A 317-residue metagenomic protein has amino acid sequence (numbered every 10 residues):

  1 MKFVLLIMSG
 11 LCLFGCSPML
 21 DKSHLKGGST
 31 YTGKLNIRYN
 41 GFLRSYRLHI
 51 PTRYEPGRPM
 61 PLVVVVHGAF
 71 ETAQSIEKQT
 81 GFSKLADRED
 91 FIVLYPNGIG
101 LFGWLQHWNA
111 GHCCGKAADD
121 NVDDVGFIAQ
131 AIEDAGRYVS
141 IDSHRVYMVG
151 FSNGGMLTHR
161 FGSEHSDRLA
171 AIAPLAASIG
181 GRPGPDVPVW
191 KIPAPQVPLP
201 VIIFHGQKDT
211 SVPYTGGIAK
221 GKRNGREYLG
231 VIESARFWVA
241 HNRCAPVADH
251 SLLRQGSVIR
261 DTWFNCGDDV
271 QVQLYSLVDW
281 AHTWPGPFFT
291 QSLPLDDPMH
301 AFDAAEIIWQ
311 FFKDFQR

Functional and structural regions predicted by a protein language model:
C16-L62, Q74-R88, D120, S143-A173 (+6 more regions): A domain-start/cap signature at the N-terminus of enzymes
M60, G68-T72, W280: Active-site glycine-rich loops that stabilize anionic/oxyanionic intermediates across multiple enzyme folds
L62, D90-N97: A fold-wide structural signal in alpha/beta-hydrolase
V65-G68, Y95, S276: Structural cue for short, hydrophobic secondary-structure segments
N97-D123: Cap/lid segment of the alpha/beta-hydrolase catalytic domain
K116-V139, R160: Alpha/beta-hydrolase active-site loop
I203-H205, D209: Short beta-strand/loop motif that positions the catalytic acidic residue of the alpha/beta-hydrolase fold
D209-V212, H282-W284: Acidic catalytic loop of the alpha/beta-hydrolase fold
